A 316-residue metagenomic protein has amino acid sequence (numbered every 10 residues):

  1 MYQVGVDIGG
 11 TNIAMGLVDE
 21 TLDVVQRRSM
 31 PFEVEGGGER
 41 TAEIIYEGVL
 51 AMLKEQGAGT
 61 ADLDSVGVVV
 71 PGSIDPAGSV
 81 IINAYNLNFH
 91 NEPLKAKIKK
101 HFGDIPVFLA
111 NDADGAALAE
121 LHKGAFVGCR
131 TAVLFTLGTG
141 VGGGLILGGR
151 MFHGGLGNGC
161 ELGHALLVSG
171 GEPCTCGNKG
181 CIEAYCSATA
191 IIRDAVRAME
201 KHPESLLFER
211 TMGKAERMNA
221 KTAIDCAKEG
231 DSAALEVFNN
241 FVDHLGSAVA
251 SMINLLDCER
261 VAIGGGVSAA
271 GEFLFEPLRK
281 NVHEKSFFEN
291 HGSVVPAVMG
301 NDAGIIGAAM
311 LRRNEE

Functional and structural regions predicted by a protein language model:
M1-S65, D75-G78, A96-V107, A119-C129 (+2 more regions): ATP-binding/phosphotransfer module of carbohydrate and carboxylate kinases, centering on a glycine-rich
D7, G67-P71, A110, L134-G140 (+1 more regions): Short beta-strand segments
V24, V80-I81, M151-F152: Hydrophobic "anchor" residues
R28-M30, Y85, G155: Short hydrophobic alpha-helix segments
P31-E33, F89, N158-E161: A short acidic/small-residue loop/turn micro-motif
S79-H90: A charged helix-plus-loop insertion that forms the helical arch/lid used to bind and gate nucleic-acid substrates
A116: Proteins enriched for Cys/Gly/acidic motifs involved in redox and nucleic-acid/cofactor modification
V127-Y185: Glycine-rich phosphate-binding loop of actin/hexokinase-like ATP-binding domains
